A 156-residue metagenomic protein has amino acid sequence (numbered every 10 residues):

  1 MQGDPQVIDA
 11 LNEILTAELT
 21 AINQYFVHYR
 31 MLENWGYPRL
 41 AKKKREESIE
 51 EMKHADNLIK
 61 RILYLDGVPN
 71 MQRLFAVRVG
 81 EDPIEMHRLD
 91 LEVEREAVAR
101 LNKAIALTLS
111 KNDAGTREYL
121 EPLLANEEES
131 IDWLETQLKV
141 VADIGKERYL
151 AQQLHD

Functional and structural regions predicted by a protein language model:
M1-D156: Iron-associated oxidoreductase/ferritin-like identity signal
